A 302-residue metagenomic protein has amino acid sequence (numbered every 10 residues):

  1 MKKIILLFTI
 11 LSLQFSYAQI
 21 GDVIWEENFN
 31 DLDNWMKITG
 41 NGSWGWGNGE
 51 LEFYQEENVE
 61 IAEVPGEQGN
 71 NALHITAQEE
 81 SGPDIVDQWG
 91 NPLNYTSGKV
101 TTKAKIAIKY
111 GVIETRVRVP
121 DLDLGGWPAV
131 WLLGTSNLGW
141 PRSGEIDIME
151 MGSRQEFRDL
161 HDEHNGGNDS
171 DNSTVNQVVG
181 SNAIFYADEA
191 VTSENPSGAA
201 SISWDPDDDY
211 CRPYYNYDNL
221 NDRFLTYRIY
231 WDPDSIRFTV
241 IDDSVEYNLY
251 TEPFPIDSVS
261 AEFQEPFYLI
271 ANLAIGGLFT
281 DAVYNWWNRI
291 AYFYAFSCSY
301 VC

Functional and structural regions predicted by a protein language model:
K2-K3, R116: Basic side chains
K3-A18: Sec-dependent N-terminal signal peptides
Q19-C302: GH16 jelly-roll
